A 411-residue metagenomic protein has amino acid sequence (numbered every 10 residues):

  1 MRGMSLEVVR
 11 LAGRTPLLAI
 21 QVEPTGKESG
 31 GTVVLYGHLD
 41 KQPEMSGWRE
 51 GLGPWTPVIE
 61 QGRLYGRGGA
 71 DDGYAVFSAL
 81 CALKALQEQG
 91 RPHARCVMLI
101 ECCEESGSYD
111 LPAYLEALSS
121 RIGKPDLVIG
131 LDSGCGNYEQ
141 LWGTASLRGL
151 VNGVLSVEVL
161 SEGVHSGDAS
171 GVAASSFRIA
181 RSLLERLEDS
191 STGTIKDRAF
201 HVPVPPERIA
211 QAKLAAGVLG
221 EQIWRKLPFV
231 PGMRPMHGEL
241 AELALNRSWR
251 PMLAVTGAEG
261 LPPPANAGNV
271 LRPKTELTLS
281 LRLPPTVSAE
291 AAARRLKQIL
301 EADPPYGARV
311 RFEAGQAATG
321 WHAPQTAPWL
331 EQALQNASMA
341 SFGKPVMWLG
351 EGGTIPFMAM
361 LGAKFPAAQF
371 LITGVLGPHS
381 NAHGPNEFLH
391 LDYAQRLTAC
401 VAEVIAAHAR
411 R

Functional and structural regions predicted by a protein language model:
M1-G30, W55-P57: A non-catalytic alpha/beta surface segment that caps or lines the substrate-entry region of metallo-dependent hydrolase
S29-I100, G123, D392, R396: Active-site metal-coordination/substrate-binding segment of hydrolases, especially metallo-dependent peptidases
H93-S175: Histidine/acidic-residue-rich, glycine-tolerant segments that coordinate divalent metal ions
G136, A145, S166-A258, V287-R309: Acidic-enriched catalytic cores of C-N bond-cleaving enzymes acting on peptides and small amides
S156, A180, L271-T275, K344-I405: Zn-dependent metallopeptidase/amidohydrolase metal-coordination segment
V172-A173, A265-P273: Short, solvent-exposed beta-strand/turn "edge" segments of beta-rich domains on protein surfaces
L184-E185, T192, A323-A368: Active-site-adjacent substrate-binding region of metalloamidase/peptidase-like peptide-processing proteins
R282-P284, R311-A327: A short beta-alpha structural unit
